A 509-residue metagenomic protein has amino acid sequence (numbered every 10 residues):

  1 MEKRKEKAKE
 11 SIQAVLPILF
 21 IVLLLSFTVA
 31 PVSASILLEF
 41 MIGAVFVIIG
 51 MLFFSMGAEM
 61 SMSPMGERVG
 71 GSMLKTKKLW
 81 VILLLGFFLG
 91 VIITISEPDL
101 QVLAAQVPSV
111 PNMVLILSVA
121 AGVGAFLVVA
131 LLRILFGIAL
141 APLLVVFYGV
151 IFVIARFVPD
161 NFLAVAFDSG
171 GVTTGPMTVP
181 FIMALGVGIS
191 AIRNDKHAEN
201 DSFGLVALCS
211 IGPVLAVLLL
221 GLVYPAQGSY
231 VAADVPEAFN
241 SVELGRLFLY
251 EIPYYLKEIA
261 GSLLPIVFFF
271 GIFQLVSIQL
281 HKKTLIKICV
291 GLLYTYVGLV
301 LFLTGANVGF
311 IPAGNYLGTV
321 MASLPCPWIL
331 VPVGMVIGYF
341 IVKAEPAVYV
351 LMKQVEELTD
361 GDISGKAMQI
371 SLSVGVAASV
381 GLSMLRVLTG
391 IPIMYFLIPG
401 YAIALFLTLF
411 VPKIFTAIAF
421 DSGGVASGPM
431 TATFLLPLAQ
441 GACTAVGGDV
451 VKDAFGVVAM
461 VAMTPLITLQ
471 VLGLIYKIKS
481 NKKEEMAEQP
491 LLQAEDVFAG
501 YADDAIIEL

Functional and structural regions predicted by a protein language model:
M1-S11, V15, G66-W80, N194-L205 (+6 more regions): Intrinsically disordered, low-complexity non-transmembrane regions of multi-pass membrane transporters
A8-A14, L38-A44, S72-W80, L140-V145 (+3 more regions): Alpha-helical transmembrane segments and their helix-start/interface "positive-inside/aromatic belt" motifs in integral
L16-V29, G43-F53, L85-I92, G122-R133 (+10 more regions): Hydrophobic core segments of alpha-helical transmembrane domains in multi-pass membrane transport and ion-translocation
L24-L38, A58-E67, I92-V107, F126-G137 (+11 more regions): Transmembrane helix-loop junctions in multi-pass membrane proteins
L38-E39, G57, A104-I116, I134-G149 (+7 more regions): Transmembrane helix-loop boundary segments of multi-pass membrane transporters
G70-S72, L79-V150, P327-T408: Helix-loop-helix junctions within the multi-pass membrane cores of secondary transporters/permeases
A130-V145, D160-N161, R193-A238, M384-P399 (+3 more regions): Juxtamembrane and boundary regions of transmembrane helices in multi-pass small-molecule transporters and channels
P236-A347: Transmembrane helical segments that form the transport core of multi-pass membrane transport proteins
